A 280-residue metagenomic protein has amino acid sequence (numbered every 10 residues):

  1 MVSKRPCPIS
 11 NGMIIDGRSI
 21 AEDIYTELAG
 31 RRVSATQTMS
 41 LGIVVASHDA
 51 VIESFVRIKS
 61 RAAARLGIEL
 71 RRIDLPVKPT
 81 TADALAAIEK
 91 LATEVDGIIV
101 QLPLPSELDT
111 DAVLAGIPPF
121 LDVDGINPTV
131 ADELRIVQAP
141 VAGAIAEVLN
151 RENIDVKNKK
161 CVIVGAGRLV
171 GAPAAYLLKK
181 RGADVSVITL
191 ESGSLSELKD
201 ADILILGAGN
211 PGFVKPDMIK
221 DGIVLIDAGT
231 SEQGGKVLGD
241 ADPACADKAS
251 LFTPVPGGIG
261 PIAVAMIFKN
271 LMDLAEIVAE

Functional and structural regions predicted by a protein language model:
M1-N11: N-terminal amphipathic/basic-hydrophobic helices that include classical n-h-c signal peptides and signal-anchor
I9-Q37: Positively charged, low-complexity intrinsically disordered leader regions
I14-I15, I99-V156: Anion-binding alpha/beta catalytic cores of soluble intermediary-metabolism enzymes, centered on
T38-S47: Short beta-strand segments enriched in small/hydrophobic residues
A46, I52-I58, A139-K220, V224 (+2 more regions): Glycine-rich phosphate/diphosphate-binding loop of Rossmann-like nucleotide-binding domains
A63-V77, V185-I188: Short beta-strand elements in bilobed, periplasmic/extracellular small-molecule ligand-binding domains
D83-E94: Short, well-structured alpha-helical segments in soluble
V113-A115, D122, G229-V278: Rossmann-fold NAD(P)-binding glycine/threonine-rich loop
